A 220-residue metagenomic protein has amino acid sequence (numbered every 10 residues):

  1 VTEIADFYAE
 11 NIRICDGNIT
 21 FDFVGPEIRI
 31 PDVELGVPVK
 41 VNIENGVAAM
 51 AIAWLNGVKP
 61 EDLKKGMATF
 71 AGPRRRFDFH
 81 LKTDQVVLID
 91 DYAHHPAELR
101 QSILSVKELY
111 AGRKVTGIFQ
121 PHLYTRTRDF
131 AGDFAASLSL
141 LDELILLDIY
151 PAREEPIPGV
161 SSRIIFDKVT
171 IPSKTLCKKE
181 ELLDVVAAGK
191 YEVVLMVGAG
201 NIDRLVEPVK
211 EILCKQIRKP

Functional and structural regions predicted by a protein language model:
C15, P26-E143: Nucleotide phosphate-binding/pyrophosphate-handling subdomain across enzymes that bind or process nucleotide phosphates
F21-F23: Short beta-strand motif preference
H94, P121-L123, I149-A152, A199-I202: Short glycine-rich anion-binding loops that position phosphate/pyrophosphate groups of nucleotides and phosphorylated
T127-R128, E155-P156, L205-P208: Short glycine-/acidic-enriched loop or helix-start segments at secondary-structure transitions that form or flank
A135-E192: C-terminal helical cap/extension that packs against the catalytic core of soluble nucleotide-cofactor enzymes
L146-I149, I212-P220: Short, flexible loop segments at boundaries between secondary-structure elements
E181-I212: A glycine-rich beta-strand to alpha-helix segment that forms a phosphate/ribose-binding loop at ligand/cofactor sites
